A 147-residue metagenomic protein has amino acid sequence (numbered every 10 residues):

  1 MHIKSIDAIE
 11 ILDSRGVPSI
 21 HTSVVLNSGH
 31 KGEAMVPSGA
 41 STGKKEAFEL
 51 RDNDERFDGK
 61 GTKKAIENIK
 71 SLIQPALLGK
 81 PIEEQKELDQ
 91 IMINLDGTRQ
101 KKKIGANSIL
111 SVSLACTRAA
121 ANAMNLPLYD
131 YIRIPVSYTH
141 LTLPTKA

Functional and structural regions predicted by a protein language model:
M1-P18: Short, Gly/Pro- and small/polar-rich lid/capping loops
D7, V25, M35-P37, E49 (+1 more regions): Residues in well-ordered beta-strands of folded domains
L12-V17, K102, I134-Y138: Solvent-exposed alpha-helices and their adjacent loops that cap or buttress functional pockets in soluble metabolic
R15-P18, N107, P127, P144: Alpha-helical hydrophobic packing sites
I20-S28, G32-S38, L141: Short beta-strand elements
S41-L126, P135: Metal- or metallocofactor-binding catalytic centers and their adjacent structured scaffolds across diverse enzyme
D130: Thiamine diphosphate
T139-T145: Conserved small/polar residues in nucleotide/adenosyl-binding loops
